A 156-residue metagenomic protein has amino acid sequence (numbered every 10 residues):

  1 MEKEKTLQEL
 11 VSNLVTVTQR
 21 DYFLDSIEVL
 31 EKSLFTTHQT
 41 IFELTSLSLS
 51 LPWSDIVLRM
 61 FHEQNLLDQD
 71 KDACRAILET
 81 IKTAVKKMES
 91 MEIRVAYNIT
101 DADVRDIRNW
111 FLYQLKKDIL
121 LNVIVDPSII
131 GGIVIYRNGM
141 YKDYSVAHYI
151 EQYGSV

Functional and structural regions predicted by a protein language model:
M1-I130, V134-V156: Elongated, mostly alpha-helical coiled-coil "stalk/stator" tethers of large membrane protein machines
